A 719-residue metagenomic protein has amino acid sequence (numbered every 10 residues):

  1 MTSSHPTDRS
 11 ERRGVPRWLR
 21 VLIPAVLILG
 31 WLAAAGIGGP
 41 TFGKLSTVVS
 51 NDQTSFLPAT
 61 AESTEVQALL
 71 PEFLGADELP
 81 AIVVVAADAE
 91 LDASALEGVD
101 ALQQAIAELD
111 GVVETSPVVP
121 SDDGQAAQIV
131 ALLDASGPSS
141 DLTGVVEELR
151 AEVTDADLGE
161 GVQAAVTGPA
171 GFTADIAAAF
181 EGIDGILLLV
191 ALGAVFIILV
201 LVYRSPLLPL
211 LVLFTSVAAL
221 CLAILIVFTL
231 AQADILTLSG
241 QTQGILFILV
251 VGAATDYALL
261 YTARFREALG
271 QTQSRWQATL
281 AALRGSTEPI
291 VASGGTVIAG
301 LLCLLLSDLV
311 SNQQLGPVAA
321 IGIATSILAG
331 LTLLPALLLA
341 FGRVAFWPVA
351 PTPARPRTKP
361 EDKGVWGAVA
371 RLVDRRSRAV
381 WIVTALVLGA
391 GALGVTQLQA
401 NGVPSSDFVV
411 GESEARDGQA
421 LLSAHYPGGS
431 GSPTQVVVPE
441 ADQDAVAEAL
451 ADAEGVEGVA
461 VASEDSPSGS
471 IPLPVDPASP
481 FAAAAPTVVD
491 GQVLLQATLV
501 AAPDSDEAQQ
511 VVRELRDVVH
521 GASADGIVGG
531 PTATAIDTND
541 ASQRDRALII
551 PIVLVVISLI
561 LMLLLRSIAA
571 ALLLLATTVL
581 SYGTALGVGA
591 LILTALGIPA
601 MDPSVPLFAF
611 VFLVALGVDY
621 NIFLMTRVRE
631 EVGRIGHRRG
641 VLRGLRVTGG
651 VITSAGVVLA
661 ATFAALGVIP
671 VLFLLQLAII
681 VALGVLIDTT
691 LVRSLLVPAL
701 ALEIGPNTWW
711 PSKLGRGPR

Functional and structural regions predicted by a protein language model:
M1-V49, V112, G137-A400, S523 (+1 more regions): Membrane-embedded transmembrane helical bundles of large multi-pass transporters/channels
L32, F56, A87-E90, V365: N-terminal extramembrane/targeting module of integral membrane proteins
S50, L57-A81, D88-T173, Q399-A600 (+1 more regions): Structured non-transmembrane domains adjacent to transmembrane bundles in polytopic membrane proteins
T54, P353-R357, S405-D407: Charged, low-complexity surface segments at secondary-structure and domain boundaries
